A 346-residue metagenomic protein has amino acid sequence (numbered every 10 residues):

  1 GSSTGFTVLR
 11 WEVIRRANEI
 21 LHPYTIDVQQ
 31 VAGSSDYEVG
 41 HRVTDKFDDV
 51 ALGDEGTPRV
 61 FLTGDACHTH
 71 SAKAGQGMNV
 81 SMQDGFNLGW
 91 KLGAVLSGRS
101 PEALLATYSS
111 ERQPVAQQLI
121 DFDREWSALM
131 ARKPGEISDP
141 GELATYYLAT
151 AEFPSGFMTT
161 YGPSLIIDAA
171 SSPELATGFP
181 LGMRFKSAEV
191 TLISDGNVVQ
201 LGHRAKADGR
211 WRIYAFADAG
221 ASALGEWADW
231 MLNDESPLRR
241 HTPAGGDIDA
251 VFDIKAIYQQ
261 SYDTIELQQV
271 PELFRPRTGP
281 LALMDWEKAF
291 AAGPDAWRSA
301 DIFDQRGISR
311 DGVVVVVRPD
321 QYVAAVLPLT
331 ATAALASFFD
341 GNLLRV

Functional and structural regions predicted by a protein language model:
G1-V39, A94: Conserved FAD/dinucleotide-binding core of flavoprotein oxidoreductases
S2, V43, S71-G75: Short acidic, glycine/proline-rich loop/turn micro-motifs
T4, G75-V80, R99: Alpha-helix capping and helix-loop boundary segments enriched in small/acidic/polar residues
R15-E19, G56, A94-V346: Helical substrate-recognition/capping region of FAD-dependent monooxygenase/halogenase enzymes
P23-D45, F274-T278, M284-E287: A glycine-rich dinucleotide-binding beta-alpha-beta segment and adjacent secondary-structure elements that constitute
A51-A72, V315: Short FAD-binding loop at a beta-strand-to-alpha-helix junction that anchors the flavin cofactor in diverse
C67, N79-K91: Functional cores that coordinate and move charged inorganic groups
H68-N79, L119-F122: Glycine-rich phosphate/pyrophosphate-binding beta-alpha loops
